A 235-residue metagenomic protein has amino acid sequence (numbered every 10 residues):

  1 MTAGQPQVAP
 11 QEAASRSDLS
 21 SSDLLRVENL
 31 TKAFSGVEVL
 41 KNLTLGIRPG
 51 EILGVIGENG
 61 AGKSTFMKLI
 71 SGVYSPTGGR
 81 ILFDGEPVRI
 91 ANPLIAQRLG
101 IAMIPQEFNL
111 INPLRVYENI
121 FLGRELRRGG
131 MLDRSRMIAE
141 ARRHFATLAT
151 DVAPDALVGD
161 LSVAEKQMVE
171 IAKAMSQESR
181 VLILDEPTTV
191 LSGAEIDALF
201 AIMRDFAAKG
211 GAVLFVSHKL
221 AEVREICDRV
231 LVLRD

Functional and structural regions predicted by a protein language model:
T2-D235: Glycine-rich phosphate-binding loops of nucleotide-dependent enzymes
